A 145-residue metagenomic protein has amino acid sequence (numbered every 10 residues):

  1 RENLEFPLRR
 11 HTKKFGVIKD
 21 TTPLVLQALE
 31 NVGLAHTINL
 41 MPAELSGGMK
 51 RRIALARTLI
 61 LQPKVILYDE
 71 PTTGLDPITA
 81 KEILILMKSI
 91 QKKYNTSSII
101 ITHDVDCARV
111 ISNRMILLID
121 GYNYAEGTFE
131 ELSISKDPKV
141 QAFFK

Functional and structural regions predicted by a protein language model:
T12, G16-H36: Conserved ABC ATPase "signature" region
M41-L45, M49: Conserved ABC ATPase signature
I60-K64: A short, proline-enriched helix->beta-strand linker immediately N-terminal to the Walker B motif in ABC-type P-loop
I66-D69: Catalytic Walker B motif of ABC-type/P-loop ATPase nucleotide-binding domains
P77-T79: Helix N-cap at the start of a conserved alpha-helix in ABC-type nucleotide-binding domains
A108-V110: A short, surface-exposed alpha-helical micro-motif characterized by mixed small hydrophobic and charged/polar residues
